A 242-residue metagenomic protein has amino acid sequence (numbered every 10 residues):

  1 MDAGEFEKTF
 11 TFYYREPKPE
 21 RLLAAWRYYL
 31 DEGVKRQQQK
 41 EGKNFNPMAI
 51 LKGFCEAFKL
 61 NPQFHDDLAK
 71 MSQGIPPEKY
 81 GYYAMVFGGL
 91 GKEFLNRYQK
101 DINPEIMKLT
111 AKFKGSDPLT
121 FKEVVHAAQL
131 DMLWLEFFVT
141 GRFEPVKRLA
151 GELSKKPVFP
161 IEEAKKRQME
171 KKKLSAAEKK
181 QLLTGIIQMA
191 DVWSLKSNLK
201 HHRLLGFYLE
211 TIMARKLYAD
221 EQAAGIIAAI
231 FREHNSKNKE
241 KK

Functional and structural regions predicted by a protein language model:
M1-K242: Non-catalytic all-alpha helical scaffold/repeat segments
